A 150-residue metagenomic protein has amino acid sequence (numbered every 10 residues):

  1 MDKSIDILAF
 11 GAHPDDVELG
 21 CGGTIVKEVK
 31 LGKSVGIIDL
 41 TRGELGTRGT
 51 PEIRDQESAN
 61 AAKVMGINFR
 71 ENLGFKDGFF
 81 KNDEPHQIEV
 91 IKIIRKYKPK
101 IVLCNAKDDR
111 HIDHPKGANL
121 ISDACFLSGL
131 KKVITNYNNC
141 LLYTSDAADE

Functional and structural regions predicted by a protein language model:
M1-Y97, L127, V133: Active-site rim/loop-helix segments in enzyme catalytic domains that contact anionic ligands
D16, D109-R110: Glycine-rich nucleotide phosphate-binding loop and flanking beta-alpha elements of Rossmann-like dinucleotide-binding
I38, L103-N105, S145: Short, conserved beta-strand edge motifs with alternating hydrophobic and charged residues
F79, V102, H111-P115: Histidine/acidic-residue-rich, glycine-tolerant segments that coordinate divalent metal ions
I93-D108: Proline-aspartate-enriched helix->loop->beta-strand connector
D113-F126: Short Gly/Thr/Asp-enriched flexible loops that form oxyanion-binding sites at enzyme active sites
G129-L141: Short mixed-charge
Y143-E150: Conserved small/polar residues in nucleotide/adenosyl-binding loops
